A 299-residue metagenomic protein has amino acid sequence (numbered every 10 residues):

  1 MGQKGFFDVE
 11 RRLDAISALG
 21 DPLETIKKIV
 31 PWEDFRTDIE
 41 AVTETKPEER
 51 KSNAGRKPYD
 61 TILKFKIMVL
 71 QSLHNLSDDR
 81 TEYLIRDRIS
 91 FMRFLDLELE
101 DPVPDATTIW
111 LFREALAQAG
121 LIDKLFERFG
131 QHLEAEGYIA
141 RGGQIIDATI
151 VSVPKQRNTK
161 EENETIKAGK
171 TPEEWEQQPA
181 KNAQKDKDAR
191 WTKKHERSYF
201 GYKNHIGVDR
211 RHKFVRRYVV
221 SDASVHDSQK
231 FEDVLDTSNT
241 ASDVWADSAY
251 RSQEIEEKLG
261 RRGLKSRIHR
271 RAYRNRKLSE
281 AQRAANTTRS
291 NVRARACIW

Functional and structural regions predicted by a protein language model:
M1-E44: Charged, often Cys/His-bearing segments associated with DNA-binding zinc-finger transcription factors
A15, P31, G55-L63, D101-D105 (+1 more regions): Secondary-structure capping and boundary motifs in well-ordered enzyme cores
F35-R36, I150, T287-W299: Short amphipathic alpha-helical "interface-anchor" segments enriched in bulky aromatics
E40-R56: Short, Lys/Arg-enriched N-terminal segment that forms or immediately precedes the first helix of a structured domain
R56, D79, Y83-R86, E100 (+2 more regions): Polybasic low-complexity intrinsically disordered regions
F65-N75: Alpha-helical support elements that line or immediately flank enzyme active sites and cofactor-binding pockets
M92-W110, S266, R274-L278: Phosphate-backbone recognition surface of nucleic-acid-processing proteins
Q229, E254, N275-Q282: Short, charged, surface-exposed secondary-structure boundary motifs
